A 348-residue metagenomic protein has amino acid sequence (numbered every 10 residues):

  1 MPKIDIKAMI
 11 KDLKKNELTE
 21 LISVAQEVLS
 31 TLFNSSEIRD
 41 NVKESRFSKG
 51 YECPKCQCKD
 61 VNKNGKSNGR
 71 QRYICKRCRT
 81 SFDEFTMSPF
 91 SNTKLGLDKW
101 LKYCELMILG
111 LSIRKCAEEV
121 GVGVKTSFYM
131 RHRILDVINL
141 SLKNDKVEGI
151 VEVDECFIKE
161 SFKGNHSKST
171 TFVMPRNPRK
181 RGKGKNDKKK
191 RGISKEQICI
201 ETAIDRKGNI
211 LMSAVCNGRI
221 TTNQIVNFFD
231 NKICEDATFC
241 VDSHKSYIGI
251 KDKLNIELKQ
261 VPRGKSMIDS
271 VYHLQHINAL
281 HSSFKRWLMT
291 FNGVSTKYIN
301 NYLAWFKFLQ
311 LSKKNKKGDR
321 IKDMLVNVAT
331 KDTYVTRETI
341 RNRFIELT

Functional and structural regions predicted by a protein language model:
M1-T348: Residue-level recognition of single "structural anchor" positions that define or cap local secondary structure
